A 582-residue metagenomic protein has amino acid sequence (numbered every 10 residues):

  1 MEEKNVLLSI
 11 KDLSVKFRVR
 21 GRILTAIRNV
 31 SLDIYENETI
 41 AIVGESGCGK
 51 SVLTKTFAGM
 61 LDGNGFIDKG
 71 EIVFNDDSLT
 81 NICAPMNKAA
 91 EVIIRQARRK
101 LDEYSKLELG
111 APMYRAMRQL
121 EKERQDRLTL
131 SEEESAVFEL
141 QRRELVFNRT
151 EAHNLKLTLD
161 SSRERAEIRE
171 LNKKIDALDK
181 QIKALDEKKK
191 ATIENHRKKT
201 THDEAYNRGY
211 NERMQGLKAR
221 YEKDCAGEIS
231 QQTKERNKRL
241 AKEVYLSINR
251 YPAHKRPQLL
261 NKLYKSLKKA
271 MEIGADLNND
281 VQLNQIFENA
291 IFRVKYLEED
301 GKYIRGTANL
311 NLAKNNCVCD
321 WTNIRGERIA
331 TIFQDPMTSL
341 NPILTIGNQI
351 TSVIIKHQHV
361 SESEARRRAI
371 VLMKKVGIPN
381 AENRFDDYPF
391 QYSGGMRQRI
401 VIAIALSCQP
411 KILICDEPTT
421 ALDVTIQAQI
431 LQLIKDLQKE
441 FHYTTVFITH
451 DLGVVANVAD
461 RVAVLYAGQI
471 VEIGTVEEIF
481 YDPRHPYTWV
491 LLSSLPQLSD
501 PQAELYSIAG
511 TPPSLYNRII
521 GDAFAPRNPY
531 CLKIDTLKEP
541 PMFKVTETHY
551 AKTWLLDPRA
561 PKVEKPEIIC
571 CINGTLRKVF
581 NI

Functional and structural regions predicted by a protein language model:
K4-V6, L79, L120, G306 (+2 more regions): Short catalytic/signature loops enriched in Gly
V43-E45: The feature captures the beta-strand-to-loop junction immediately N-terminal to the Walker
S363-I378, F385-D386, W489: ABC ATPase nucleotide-binding domain helical subdomain, centered on the C-loop/LSGGQ "ABC signature"
S407-K411: A short, proline-enriched helix->beta-strand linker immediately N-terminal to the Walker B motif in ABC-type P-loop
I414-P418, L422-A503: P-loop NTP-binding/switch modules centered on Walker-like glycine-rich loops
